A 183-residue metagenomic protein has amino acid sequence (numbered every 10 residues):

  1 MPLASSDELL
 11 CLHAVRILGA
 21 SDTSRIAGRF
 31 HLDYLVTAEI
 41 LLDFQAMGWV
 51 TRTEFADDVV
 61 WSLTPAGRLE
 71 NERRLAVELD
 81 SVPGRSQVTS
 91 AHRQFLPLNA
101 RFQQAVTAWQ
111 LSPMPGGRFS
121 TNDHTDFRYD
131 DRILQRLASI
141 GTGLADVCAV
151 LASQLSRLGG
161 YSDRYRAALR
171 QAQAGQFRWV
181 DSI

Functional and structural regions predicted by a protein language model:
A4-L32: Short amphipathic alpha-helical interface segments
H31-A46: Short amphipathic alpha-helical interaction segments
Q45-F55: A short, conserved structural fragment
D57-P65: Minor-groove-contacting beta-hairpin "wing" of winged helix-turn-helix DNA-binding domains
P65-R93: Short, amphipathic alpha-helical interaction segments positioned at domain boundaries
G84-R170: Exposed, interaction-prone assembly regions rather than primary DNA-binding/catalytic cores
A172-I183: Amphipathic alpha-helical binding modules
